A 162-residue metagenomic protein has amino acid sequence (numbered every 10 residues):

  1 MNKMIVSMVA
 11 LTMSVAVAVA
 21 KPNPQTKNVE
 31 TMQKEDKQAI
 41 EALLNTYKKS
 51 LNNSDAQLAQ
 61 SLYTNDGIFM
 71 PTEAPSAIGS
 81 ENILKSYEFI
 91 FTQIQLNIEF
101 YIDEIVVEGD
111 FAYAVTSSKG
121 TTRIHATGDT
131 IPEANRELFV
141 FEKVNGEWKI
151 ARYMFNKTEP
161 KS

Functional and structural regions predicted by a protein language model:
M1-T26: Bacterial Sec-dependent N-terminal signal peptides
A20-N65: Short, low-complexity N-terminal intrinsically disordered segments enriched in polar/charged residues
K21-P24, A134-K161: Short beta-strand edge/turn micro-motifs at domain boundaries
L44-L51, D55, D66-G67, Y87-I94 (+2 more regions): Sec/Tat-exported extracytoplasmic proteins
Y47, L58-Q60, G67, G79 (+3 more regions): Hydrophobic pocket/interface hotspot
L62, I68-I78, F89-Q93: A short gly/proline-enriched turn/hairpin at secondary-structure junctions
E88-T127: Surface-exposed, charged secondary-structure patches
D129-I131: Replace "Gram-negative outer membrane beta-barrel proteins" with "bacterial and organellar outer membrane beta-barrel
